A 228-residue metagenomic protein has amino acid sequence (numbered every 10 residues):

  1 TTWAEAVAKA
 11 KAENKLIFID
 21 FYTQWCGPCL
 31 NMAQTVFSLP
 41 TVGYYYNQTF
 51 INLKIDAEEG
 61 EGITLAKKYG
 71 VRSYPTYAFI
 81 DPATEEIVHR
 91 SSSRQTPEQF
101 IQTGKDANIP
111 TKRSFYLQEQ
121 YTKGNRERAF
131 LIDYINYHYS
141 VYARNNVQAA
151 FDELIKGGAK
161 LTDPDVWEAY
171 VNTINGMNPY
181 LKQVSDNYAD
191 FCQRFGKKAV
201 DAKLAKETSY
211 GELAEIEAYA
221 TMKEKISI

Functional and structural regions predicted by a protein language model:
T1, F21-T23, M32-G62, V71 (+1 more regions): Thiol-based oxidoreductase modules, predominantly thioredoxin-like and allied folds used for disulfide exchange
T1-L16, Y46: A short beta-strand-turn-helix
A12-C26: Short active-site neighborhood of thiol/selenol oxidoreductases, capturing the structured segment around
E13-I17, Q48-I51, Y74, P82-E86: Loop/turn elements at helix/coil->beta-strand transitions in domains of secreted/extracellular proteins
C29-A33, L65-A66, H89-S92: Short, solvent-exposed loop/turn and secondary-structure capping segments
V71-F115: Non-catalytic, surface beta->alpha helical segment in thiol-disulfide oxidoreductase systems
Q99-T103, R113-I132: CheY-like receiver
Y121-I228: Oxidative protein folding and maturation machinery
